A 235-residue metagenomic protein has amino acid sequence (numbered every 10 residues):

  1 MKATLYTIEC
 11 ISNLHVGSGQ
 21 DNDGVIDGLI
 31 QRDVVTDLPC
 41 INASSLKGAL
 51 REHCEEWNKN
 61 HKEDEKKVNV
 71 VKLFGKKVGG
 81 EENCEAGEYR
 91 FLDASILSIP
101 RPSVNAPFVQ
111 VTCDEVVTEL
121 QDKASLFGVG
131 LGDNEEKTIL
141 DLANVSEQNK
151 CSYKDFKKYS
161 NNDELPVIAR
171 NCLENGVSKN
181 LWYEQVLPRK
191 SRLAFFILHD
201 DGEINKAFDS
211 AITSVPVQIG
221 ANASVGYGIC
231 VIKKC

Functional and structural regions predicted by a protein language model:
M1-C235: RNA-binding basic/glycine-rich loop and surface signature characteristic of RAMP-family CRISPR effectors
